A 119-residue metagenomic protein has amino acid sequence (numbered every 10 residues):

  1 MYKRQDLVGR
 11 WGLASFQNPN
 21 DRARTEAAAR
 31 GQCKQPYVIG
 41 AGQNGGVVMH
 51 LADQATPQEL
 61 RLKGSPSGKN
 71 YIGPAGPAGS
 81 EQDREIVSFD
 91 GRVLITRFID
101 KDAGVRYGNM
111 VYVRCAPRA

Functional and structural regions predicted by a protein language model:
M1-Y2: Short, small-residue-biased leader/transition segments that mark boundaries at the very start of proteins
L7-G46, V105: Short, solvent-exposed loop/hinge segments that bridge or flank secondary-structure elements
F16-P19, G42-R92: Contiguous, well-ordered beta-strand patches that form the walls/edges of small beta-barrel/beta-sandwich domains
A29-K34, Q58, S67-N70, G91-V93 (+1 more regions): Short, low-complexity, polar/charged sequence segments that are solvent-exposed and flexible
F89-D102: Low-complexity, intrinsically disordered Gly/Pro/Thr-rich segments
I99-A119: Edge beta-strand at a domain terminus
